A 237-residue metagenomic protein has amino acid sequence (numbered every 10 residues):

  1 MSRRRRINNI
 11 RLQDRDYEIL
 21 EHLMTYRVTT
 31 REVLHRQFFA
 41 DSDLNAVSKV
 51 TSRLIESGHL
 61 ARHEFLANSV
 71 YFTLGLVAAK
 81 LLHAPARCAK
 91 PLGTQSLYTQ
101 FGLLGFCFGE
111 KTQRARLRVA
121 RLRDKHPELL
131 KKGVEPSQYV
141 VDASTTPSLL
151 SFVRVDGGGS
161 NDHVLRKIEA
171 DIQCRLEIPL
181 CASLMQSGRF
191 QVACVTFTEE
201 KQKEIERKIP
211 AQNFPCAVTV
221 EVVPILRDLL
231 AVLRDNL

Functional and structural regions predicted by a protein language model:
M1-P85, A89-K90: Nuclease-adjacent, charged terminal/linker segments that flank catalytic cores
V33, G105-G109, A170: Amphipathic alpha-helical segments that form well-ordered structural scaffolds and often line/cohere around active
L60, V119, V218-V220: Generic structural signal for residues in well-ordered beta-strands
E64-A67, E128-K132, Q186: A short beta-turn/loop motif at secondary-structure boundaries
A84-K125: Amphipathic alpha-helical dimerization/coiled-coil segments that flank or bridge DNA-binding/regulatory modules
F108-R166: Active-site metal-binding core of divalent-cation-utilizing nuclease and nuclease-like domains
V155-L237: C-terminal regulatory/effector modules of DNA-binding transcriptional regulators
